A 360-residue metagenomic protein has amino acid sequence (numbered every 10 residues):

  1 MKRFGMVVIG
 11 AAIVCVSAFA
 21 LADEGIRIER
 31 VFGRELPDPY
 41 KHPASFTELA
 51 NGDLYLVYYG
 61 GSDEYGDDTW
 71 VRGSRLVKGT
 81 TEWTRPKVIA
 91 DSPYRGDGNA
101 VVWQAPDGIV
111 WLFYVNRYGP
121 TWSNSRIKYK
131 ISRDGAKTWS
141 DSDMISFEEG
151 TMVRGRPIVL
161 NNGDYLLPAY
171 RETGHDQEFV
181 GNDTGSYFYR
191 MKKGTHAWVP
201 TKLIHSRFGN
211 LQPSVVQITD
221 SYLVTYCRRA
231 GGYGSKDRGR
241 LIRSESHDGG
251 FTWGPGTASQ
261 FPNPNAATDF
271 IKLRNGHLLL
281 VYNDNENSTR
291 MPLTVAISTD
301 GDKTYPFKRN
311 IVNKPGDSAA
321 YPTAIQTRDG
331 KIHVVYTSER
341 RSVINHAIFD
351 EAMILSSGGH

Functional and structural regions predicted by a protein language model:
M1-F4: Positively charged n-region of N-terminal signal peptides that target proteins for export
V7-V16: Bacterial N-terminal signal peptides
L21-H360: Asp-box/BNR beta-propeller blade signature and adjacent active/binding-site loops in extracellular glycan-interacting
